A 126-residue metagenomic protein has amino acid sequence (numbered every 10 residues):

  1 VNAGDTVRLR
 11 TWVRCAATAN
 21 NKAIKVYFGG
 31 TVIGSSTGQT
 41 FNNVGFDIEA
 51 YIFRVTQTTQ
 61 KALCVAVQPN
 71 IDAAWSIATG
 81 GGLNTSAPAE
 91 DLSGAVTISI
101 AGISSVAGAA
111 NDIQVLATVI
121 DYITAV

Functional and structural regions predicted by a protein language model:
V1-V126: Surface-exposed molecular-recognition determinants
